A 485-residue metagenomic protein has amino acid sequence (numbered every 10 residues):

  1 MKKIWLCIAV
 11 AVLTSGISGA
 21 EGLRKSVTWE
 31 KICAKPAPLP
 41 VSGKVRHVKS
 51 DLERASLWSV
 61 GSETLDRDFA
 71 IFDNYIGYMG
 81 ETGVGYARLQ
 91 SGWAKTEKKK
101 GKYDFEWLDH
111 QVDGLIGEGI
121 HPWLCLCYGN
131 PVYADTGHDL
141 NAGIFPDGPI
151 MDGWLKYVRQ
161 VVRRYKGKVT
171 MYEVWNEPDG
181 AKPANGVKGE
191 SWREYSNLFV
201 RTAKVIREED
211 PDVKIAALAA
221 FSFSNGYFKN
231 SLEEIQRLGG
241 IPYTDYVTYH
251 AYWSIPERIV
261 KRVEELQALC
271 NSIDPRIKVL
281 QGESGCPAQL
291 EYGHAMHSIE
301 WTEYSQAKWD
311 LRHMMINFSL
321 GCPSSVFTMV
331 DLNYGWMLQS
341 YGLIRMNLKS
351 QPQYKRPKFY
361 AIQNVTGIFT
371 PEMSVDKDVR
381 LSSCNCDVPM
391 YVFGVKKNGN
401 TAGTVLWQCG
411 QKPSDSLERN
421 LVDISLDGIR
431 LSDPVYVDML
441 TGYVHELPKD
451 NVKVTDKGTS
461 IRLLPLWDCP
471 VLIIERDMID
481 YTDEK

Functional and structural regions predicted by a protein language model:
I4-L13: Sec-dependent N-terminal signal peptides
G22-Q160, E173, D179: N-terminal substrate-binding region of glycoside hydrolase catalytic domains
S56-S62, A87-L89, P122-L126, T170-V174 (+4 more regions): Hydrophobic faces of well-ordered beta-strands that scaffold small-molecule active sites in alpha/beta enzyme cores
D135-Y246, H250-L269, L290-D310, I429: Active-site cleft segment of glycoside hydrolase catalytic domains centered on the general acid/base Glu
C286-F369, D376-P389: Aromatic/acidic polysaccharide-binding cleft in carbohydrate-active enzymes
S382-R430, P470-L472, M478: Carbohydrate-binding surface patches
S425-H445: Solvent-exposed beta-hairpin/edge-strand motifs
E446-K485: C-terminal beta-strand-rich structural cap/linker in extracellular carbohydrate-active enzymes
